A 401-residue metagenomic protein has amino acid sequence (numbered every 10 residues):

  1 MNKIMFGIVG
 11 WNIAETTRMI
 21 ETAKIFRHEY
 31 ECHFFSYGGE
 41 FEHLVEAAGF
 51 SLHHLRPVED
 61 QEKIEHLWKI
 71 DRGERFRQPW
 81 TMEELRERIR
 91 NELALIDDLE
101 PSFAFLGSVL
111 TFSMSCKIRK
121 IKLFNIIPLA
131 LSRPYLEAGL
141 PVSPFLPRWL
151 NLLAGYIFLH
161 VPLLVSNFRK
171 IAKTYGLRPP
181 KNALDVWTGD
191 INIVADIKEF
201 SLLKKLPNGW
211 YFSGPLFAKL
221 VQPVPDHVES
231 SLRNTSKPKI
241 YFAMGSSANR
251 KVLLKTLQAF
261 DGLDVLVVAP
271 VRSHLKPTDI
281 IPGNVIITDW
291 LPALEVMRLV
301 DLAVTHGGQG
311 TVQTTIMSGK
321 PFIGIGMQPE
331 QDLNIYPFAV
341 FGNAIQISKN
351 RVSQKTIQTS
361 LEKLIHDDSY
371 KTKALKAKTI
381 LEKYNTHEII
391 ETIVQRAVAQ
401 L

Functional and structural regions predicted by a protein language model:
M1-S115, F124-L136, L140-P144, K255 (+2 more regions): Glycosyltransferase specificity loop/lid
K3-F6, N192, I240: Conserved hydrophobic helix-helix packing surfaces used for dimerization/oligomerization
I8-G10, Y37, A195-I197, M244-S247: Structural motif
K24, E199-L302: Donor-nucleotide binding loops and adjacent catalytic segments primarily of GT-B fold Leloir glycosyltransferases
H43, M114-S115, N182-V186, S201-K204 (+1 more regions): A general structural signal for short secondary-structure junctions and capping/turn motifs
R86-E87, L106, K173-R178, K219-V224 (+1 more regions): Short gly/ser/thr-rich secondary-structure transition/capping motifs
E92, P180, D226-V228: Short, charged beta->alpha transition segments
F124-L202, P207-N208: Active-site-proximal region of nucleotide-activated glycan assembly enzymes, centered on histidine/acidic-rich loops
